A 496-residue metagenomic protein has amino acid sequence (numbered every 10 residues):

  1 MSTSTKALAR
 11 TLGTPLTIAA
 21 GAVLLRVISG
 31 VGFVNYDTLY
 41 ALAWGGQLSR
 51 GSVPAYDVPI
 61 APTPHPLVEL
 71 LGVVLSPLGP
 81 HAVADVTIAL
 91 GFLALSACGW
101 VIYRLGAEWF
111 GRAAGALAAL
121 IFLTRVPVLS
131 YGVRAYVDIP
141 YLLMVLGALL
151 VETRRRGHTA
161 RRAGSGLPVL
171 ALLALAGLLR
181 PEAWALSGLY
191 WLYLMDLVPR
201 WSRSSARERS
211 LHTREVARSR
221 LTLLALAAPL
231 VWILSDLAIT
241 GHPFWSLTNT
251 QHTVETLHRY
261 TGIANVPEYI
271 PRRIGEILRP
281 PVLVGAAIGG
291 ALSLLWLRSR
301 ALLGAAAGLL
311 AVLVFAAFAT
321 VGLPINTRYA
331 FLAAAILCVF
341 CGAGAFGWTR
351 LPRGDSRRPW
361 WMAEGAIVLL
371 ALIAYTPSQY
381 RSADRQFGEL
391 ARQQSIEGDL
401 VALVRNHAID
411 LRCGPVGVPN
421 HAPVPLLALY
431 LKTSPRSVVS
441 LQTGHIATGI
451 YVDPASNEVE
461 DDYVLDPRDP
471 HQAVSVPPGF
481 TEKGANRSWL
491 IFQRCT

Functional and structural regions predicted by a protein language model:
P15-T17, W191, T222-L230, G285-G289 (+3 more regions): Signature aromatic-anchored transmembrane alpha helix within multi-pass, membrane-resident enzymes that catalyze glycan
N35, A61, P127, V133-P140 (+1 more regions): Short acidic/glycine- and proline-prone juxtamembrane loop motifs at membrane-interface regions of multi-pass membrane
A89-W109, G147: Transmembrane-helix motifs of polytopic, lipid-linked glycan transferases
G99-V101, I121, P140-T159, S165-L173 (+1 more regions): Specific aromatic-rich, kink-prone transmembrane helix
Y131-G132, D138, L179, A185 (+2 more regions): Hydrophobic/aromatic-rich transmembrane helices and adjacent perimembrane loops
S187, D196, E215-A287, V368-S382: Membrane-lumen/periplasm interface segments of specific transmembrane helices in polyprenyl phosphate-linked
L194-M195, W201, G275-A305, L310-L313: Hydrophobic, aromatic-rich transmembrane alpha-helices and their immediate juxtamembrane boundary segments
E364-P425, Y430: Membrane-embedded, lumen/periplasm-facing catalytic core of multi-pass transferases that use lipid-linked donors
